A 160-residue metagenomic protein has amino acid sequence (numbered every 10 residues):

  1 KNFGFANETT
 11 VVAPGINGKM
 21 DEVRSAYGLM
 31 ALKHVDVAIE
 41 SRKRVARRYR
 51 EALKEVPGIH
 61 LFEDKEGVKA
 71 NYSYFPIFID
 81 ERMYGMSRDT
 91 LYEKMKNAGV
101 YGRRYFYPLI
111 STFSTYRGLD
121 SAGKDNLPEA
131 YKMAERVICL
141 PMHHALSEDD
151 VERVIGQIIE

Functional and structural regions predicted by a protein language model:
K1-E160: PLP-dependent aminotransferase class I/II
